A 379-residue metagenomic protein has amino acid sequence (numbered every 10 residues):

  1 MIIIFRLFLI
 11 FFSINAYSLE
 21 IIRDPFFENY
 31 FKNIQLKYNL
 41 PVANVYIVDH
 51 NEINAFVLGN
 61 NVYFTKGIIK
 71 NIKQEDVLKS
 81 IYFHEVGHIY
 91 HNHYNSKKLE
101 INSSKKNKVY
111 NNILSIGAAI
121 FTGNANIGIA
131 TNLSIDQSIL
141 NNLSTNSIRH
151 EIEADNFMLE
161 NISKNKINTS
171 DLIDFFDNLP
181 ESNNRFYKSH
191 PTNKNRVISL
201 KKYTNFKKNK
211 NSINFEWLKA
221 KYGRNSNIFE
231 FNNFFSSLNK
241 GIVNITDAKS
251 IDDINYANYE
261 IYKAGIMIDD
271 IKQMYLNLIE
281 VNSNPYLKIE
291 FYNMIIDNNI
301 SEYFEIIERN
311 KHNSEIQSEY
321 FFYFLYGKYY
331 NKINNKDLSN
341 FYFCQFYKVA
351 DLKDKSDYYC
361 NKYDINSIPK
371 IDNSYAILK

Functional and structural regions predicted by a protein language model:
I4-L7, F12-N60, H91, L140 (+6 more regions): Hydrophobic or amphipathic, alpha-helical segments that drive membrane association/targeting
I21, N29, N44-V45, N142 (+2 more regions): Extracytoplasmic and endomembrane cell-envelope/extracellular-matrix remodeling and assembly machinery
F26, L40-V42, H50, V57-Y63 (+4 more regions): Extracytoplasmic
H50-N51, N60, G67-I69, V86 (+1 more regions): Solvent-exposed coil/turn segments that connect beta secondary-structure elements in extracytoplasmic/periplasmic
Y63-S80, S144-N146: Short pre-active-site segment immediately N-terminal to the catalytic Zn-binding motif
D76, V86-S103, I167: Catalytic Zn2+-binding segment of zinc metalloproteases
N92, A119-N146: Substrate-binding clefts and substrate-entry loops adjacent to catalytic sites of polymer-processing enzymes acting on
H93-F121, G128, F176: Post-HEXXH active-site segment of zinc metalloproteases
